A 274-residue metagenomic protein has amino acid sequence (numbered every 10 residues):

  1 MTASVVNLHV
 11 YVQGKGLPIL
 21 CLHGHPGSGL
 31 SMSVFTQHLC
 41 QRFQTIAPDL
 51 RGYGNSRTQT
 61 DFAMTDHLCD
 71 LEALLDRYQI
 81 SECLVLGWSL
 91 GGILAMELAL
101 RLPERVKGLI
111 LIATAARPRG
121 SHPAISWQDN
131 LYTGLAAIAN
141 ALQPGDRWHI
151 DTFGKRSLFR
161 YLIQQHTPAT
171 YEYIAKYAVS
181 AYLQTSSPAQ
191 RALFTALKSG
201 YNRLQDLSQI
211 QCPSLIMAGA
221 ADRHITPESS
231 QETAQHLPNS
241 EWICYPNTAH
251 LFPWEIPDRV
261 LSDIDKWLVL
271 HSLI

Functional and structural regions predicted by a protein language model:
M1-C21, C40-Q44, D76, I80-S81 (+2 more regions): Alpha/beta-hydrolase fold catalytic core
L8-T60: Conserved HGGG/HGGXW glycine-rich cap/lid loop of the alpha/beta-hydrolase fold
V34-Q37, I46-L90, H122, S262: Active-site loop/oxyanion-hole signature of alpha/beta-hydrolase fold enzymes
K107-L142: Flexible "cap/lid" loop of the alpha/beta hydrolase fold
G145-S208: Conserved alpha/beta-hydrolase catalytic His-Asp/Glu region
I210, I216-A218: Short beta-strand/loop motif that positions the catalytic acidic residue of the alpha/beta-hydrolase fold
A221-I225: Acidic catalytic loop of the alpha/beta-hydrolase fold
T248-P257, L261: Catalytic histidine-centered segment of alpha/beta-hydrolase-like enzymes
